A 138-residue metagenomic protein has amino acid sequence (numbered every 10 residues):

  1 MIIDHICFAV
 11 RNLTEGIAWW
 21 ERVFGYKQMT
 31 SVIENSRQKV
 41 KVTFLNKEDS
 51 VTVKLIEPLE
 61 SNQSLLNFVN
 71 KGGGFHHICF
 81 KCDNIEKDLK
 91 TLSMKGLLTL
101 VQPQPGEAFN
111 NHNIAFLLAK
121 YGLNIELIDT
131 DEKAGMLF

Functional and structural regions predicted by a protein language model:
M1, I33, T43-N46, V53 (+2 more regions): Vicinal oxygen chelate
M1-Q38: Long, hydrophobic N-terminal alpha-helical segment
I3-N12, T43-N46, L65-T91, A115: Vicinal oxygen chelate
I17, K27-T30, N62-Q63, K81 (+1 more regions): Short secondary-structure boundary micro-motifs
A18, R22, K87-M94: Replace "anionic and nucleotidyl ligands
F24-Q28, E48, A108: Short, charged helix-to-loop "capping" segments that act as catalytic/coupling loops
Q38-K41, V51: Short, well-structured hydrophobic secondary-structure segments
E57-S61: Short, conserved turn/kink motifs that form compact alpha/beta structural patches or helix kinks used as
